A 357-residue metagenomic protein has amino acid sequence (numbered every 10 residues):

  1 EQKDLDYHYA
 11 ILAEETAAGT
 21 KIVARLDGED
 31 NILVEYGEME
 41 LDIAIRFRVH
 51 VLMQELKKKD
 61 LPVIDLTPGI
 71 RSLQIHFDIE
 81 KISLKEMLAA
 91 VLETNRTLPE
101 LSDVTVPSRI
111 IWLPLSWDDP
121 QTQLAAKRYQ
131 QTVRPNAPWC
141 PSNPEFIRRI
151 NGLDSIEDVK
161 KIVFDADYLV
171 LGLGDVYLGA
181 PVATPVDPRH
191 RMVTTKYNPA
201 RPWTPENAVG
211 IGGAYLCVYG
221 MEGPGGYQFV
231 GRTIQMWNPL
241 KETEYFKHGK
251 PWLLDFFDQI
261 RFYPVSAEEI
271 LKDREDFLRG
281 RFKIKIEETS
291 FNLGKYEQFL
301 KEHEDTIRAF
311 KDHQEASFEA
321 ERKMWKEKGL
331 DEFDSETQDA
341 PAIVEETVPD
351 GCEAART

Functional and structural regions predicted by a protein language model:
E1-T357: Conserved "landmark" site that anchors the functional core of diverse proteins
